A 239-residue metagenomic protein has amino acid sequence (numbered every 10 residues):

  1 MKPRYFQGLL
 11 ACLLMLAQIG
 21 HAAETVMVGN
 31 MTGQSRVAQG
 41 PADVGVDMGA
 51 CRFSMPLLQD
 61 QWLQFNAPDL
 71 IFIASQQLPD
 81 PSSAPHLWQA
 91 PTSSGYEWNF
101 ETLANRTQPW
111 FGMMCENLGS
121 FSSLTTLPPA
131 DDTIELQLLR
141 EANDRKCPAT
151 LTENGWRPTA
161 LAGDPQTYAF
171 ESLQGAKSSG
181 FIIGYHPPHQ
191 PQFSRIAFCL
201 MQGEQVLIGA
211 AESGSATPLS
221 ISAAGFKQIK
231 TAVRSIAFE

Functional and structural regions predicted by a protein language model:
M1-L9: Bacterial N-terminal signal peptides that target proteins for export
G8-A17: Bacterial N-terminal signal peptides
H21-L173, H189-Q192, A210-E239: N-terminal targeting sequences that direct proteins away from the cytosol to non-cytosolic compartments
Q174-S194: Short, Gly/Ser/Thr-enriched beta-strand-loop segments that form substrate-interacting elements of hydrolase/peptidase
S194-M201: Hydrophobic/aromatic beta-strand elements that line small-molecule binding cavities or substrate pockets in beta-rich
Q202-I208: Short hydrophobic/glycine-rich mini-motifs in sensory/regulatory modules that couple input to downstream signaling
